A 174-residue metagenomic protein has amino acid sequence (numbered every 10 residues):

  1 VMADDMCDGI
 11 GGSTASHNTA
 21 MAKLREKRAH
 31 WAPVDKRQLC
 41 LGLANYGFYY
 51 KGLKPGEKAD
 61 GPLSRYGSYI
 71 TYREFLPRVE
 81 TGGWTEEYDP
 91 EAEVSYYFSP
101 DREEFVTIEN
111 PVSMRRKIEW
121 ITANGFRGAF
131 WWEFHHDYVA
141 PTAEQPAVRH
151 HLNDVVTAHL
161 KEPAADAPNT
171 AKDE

Functional and structural regions predicted by a protein language model:
V1-R78: Substrate-binding surface in catalytic domains of secreted glycosidases
C7, T107-E109, D137-A140: Acidic-and-aromatic substrate-binding clefts and catalytic sites of carbohydrate-active enzymes
A15-K23, V106-S113, V148: Soluble or luminal CAZymes and related metallo-dependent hydrolases
A22, R115-E119, A123, H150 (+2 more regions): Solvent-exposed, polar/charged alpha-helical surfaces in well-ordered, non-transmembrane soluble domains, broadly
L41, I121, A129: Conserved, mostly hydrophobic/aromatic
R65-F126: Hydrophobic, secondary-structure "cap" segments at the distal end of domains
H135-E174: Aromatic-rich peripheral "rim/lid" segments of glycoside hydrolase catalytic domains that contact and position glycan
